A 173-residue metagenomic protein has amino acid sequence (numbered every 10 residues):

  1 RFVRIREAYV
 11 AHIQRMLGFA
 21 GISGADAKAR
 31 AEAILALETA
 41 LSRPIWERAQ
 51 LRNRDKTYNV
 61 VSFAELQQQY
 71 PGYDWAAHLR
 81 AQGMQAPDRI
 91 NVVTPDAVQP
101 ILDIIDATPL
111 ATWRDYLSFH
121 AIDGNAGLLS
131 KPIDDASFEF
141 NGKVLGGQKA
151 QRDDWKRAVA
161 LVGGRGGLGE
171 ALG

Functional and structural regions predicted by a protein language model:
R1-G173: Noncatalytic, helix-rich "gating/capping" subdomain that lines the substrate-entry/channel surface of large enzyme
